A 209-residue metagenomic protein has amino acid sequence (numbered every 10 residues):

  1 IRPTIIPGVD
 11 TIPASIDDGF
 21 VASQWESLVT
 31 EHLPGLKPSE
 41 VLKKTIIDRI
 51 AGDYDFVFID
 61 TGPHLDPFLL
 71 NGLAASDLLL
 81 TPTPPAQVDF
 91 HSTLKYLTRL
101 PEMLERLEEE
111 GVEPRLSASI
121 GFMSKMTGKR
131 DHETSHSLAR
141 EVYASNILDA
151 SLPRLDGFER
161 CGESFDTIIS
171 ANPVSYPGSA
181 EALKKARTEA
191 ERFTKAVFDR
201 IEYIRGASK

Functional and structural regions predicted by a protein language model:
I1-D66: Cytosolic-facing regulatory segments adjacent to core modules
P7-D10, A118, L148, E189: A generic secondary-structure signal marking the coil-to-beta-strand transition
S15, K125-N172: Beta-strand-loop-alpha "switch" segments that mediate conformational coupling across diverse proteins
E26-L36, E109-V112, N172-P177: Short helix-coil transition/hinge motifs at the ends and kinks of transmembrane helices, capturing the brief
P34-L42, S92, R130-D131, A182-E189: Soluble or luminal CAZymes and related metallo-dependent hydrolases
A51-L148: Conserved catalytic-core segment of NTP-binding enzymes
R160-F193: C-terminal boundary of histidine-terminating zinc-finger modules
E189-A207: C-terminal alpha-helix
